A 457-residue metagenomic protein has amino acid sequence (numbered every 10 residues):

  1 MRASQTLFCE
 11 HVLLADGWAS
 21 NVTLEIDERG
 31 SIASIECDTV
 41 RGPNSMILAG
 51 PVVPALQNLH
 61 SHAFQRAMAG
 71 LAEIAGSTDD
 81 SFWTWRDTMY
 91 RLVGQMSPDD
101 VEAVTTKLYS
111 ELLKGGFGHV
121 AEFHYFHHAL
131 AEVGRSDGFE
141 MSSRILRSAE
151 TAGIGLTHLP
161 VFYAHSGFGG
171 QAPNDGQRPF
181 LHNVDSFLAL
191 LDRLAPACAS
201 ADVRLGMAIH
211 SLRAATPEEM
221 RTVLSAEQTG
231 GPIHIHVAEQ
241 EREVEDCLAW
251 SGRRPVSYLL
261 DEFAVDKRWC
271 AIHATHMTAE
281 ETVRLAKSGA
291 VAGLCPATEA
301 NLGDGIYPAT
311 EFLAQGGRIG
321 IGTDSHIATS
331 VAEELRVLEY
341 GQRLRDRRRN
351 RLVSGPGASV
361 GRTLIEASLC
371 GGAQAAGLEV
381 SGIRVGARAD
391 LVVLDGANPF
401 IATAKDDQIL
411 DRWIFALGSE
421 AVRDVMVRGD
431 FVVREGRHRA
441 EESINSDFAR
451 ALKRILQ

Functional and structural regions predicted by a protein language model:
M1-V22, T363-Q457: Active-site microenvironment of metallo-dependent hydrolases
R2-V12, E28-R29, T39-D87, D99 (+2 more regions): Replace "His-x-His-based motif
E10, G30, H60, G116 (+14 more regions): Divalent metal-coordination and catalytic microenvironments
A67-A103, A129-G138, H165-V184, E241-D266 (+2 more regions): Active-site gating loops and adjacent loop-to-helix segments of metal-dependent hydrolytic enzymes
G70-G155, D185-S200, R450-Q457: Alpha-helical scaffold segments that flank or form the walls of functional sites
A131-A274: Metal-coordinating catalytic core of metallo-dependent amide/deamination hydrolases
A238-A290, T298-E311, S325-A332: Catalytic core of soluble alpha/beta enzymes
D261-R268, T310-N398: His/Asp/Glu-enriched, well-ordered alpha-helical/loop segment that forms or immediately abuts the divalent-metal
